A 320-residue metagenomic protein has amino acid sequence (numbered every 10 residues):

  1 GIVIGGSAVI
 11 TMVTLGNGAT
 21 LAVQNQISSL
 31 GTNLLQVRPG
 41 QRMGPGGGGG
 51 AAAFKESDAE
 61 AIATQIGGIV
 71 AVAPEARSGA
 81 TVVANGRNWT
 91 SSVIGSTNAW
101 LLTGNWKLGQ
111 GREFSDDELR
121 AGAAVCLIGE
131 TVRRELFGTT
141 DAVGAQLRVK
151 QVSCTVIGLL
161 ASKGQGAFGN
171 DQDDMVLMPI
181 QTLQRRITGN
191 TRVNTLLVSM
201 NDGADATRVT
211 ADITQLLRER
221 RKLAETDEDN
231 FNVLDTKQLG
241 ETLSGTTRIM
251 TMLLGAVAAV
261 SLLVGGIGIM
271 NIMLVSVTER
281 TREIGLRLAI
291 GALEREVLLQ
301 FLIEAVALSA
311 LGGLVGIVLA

Functional and structural regions predicted by a protein language model:
G1, A8-M12, G255-A320: Transmembrane alpha-helical interface segments in multi-pass membrane proteins
V13-S92, A99, D117, R134-E135 (+2 more regions): Hydrophobic, regular-secondary-structure patches
L30-L34, G49, F54-S57, G67 (+11 more regions): Extracytoplasmic
Q41-A53, V83-W89, L159-G164, G189 (+2 more regions): Structural beta->alpha junctions
K55, T236-L239, L243-T246, R282 (+2 more regions): Alpha-helical membrane-protein architecture signal
N98-F114, A123-T226: Mid-to-C-terminal secondary-structure elements that act as membrane-proximal/extracytoplasmic interface segments
I213, E225-A258: Peri-transmembrane interface segments
